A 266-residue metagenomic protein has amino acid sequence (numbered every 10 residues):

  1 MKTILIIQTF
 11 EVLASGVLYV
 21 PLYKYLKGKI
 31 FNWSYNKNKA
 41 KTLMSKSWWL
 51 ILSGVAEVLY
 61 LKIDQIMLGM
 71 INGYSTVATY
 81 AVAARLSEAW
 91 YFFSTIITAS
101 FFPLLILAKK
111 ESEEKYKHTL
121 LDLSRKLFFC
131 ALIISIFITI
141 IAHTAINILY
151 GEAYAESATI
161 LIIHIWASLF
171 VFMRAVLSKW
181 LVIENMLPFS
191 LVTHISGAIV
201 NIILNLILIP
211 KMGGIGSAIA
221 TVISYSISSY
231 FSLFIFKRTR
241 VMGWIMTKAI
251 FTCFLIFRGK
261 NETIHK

Functional and structural regions predicted by a protein language model:
M1-K2, I165-I195: Membrane-interface junctions at transmembrane-helix termini in multi-pass inner-membrane proteins
M1-L5, L18-L61, K109-H118, T239-H265: Interhelical loop/hinge segments that connect adjacent transmembrane helices in multipass membrane
M1-Y25, S196-V200, G214-K237: Hydrophobic alpha-helical transmembrane segments
T3-L26, N36-P103, A167, V171-A175: Transmembrane helical elements of multi-pass membrane transporters/channels
M44, A81, E113-I141, A158-L161: Interfacial transmembrane-helix starts/ends
I71-Y74, I183-E184, K211: Helix-loop interface residues and adjacent transmembrane-helix termini in multi-pass membrane transporters, primarily
Y74, L121, T139-L169: Interfacial segments at transmembrane-helix termini and the short loops linking adjacent helices
S87-E113, K117-L120, S178-I183: Helix-loop junctions and terminal segments of transmembrane helices in multi-pass membrane transport/translocation
